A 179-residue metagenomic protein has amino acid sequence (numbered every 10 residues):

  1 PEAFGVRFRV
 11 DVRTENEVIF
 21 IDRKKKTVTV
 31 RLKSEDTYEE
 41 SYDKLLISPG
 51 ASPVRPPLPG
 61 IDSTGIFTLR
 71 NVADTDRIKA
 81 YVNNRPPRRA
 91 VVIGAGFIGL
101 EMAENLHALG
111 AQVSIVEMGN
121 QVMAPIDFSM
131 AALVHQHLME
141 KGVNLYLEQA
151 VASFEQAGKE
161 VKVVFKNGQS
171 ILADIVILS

Functional and structural regions predicted by a protein language model:
P1-K44, D127-N144: N-terminal Rossmann-like dinucleotide/flavin-binding domain of flavoprotein oxidoreductases that bind FAD/FMN
F4-V6, I21-R23, R55-D62, L106 (+1 more regions): Short loop/helix-cap segments at secondary-structure boundaries that form the rim of catalytic
D11-R13, G65, Q112, N144-L145 (+1 more regions): Conserved beta-strand segments of alpha/beta enzyme cores
V18, E40-G50, I171-S179: Short hydrophobic core segments
F20, S52-V54, G99, V122 (+2 more regions): Glycine-rich nucleotide phosphate-binding loop and flanking beta-alpha elements of Rossmann-like dinucleotide-binding
D22-E39, E155-S170, V176: Conserved beta-strand-loop-beta-strand element in the redox core of flavoprotein oxidoreductases
P49-L109, N144: Glycine-rich dinucleotide-binding loop and its adjacent helix/turn
R89-A90, F97-E155: Rossmann-like dinucleotide-binding cores of NAD(P)H-dependent redox enzymes
